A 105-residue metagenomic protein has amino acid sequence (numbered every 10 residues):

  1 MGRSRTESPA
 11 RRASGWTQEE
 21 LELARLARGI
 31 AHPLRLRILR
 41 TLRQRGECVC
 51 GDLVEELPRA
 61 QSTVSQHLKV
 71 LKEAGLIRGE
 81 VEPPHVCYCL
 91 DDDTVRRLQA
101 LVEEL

Functional and structural regions predicted by a protein language model:
M1-I30, A74-L76, E82, C87-L90 (+1 more regions): N-terminal leader segment of winged-helix/HTH proteins
L21-A60, E82-T94: N-terminal helix-turn-helix DNA-binding core of bacterial DNA-binding proteins
R35, Q66-H67: Histidine-centered divalent metal-coordination motifs
R40, L68-K69: Core alpha-helical elements of the protein kinase catalytic domain, predominantly the helix directly N-terminal
E47, V70, G75-L76: Short hinge/loop at the helix->beta-strand junction immediately C-terminal to the helix-turn-helix recognition helix
V54-E55, Q66, K72-E73: Alpha-helical residues within the helix-turn-helix
L57, L101-L105: Alpha-helical linker/hinge and terminal dimerization helices associated with HTH transcriptional regulators
